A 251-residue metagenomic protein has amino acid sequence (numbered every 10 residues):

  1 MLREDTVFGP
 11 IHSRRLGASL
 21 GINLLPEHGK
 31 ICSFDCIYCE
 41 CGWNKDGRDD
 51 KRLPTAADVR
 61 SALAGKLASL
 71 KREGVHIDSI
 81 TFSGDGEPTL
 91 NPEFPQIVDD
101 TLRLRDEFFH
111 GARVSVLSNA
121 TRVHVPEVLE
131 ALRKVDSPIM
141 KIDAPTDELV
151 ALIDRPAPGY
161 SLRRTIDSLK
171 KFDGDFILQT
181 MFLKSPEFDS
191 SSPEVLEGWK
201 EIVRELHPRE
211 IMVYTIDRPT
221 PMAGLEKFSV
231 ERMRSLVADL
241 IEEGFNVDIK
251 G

Functional and structural regions predicted by a protein language model:
M1-E4, G47, F82-D85, S161-S168: Generic detector of contiguous secondary-structure segments
M1-I37, G42-L53, G65-V75: N-terminal [4Fe-4S]-dependent radical SAM core
M1-R15, A68-K71, K184-G251: Auxiliary Fe-S-binding modules of radical SAM enzymes
K30, L53, A57, P193 (+1 more regions): Electropositive phosphate-/nucleotide-binding environments in soluble metabolic enzymes
Y38-K134: Conserved Radical SAM active-site core
L90-E226: Conserved AdoMet/S-adenosylmethionine-binding subsite of the radical SAM
